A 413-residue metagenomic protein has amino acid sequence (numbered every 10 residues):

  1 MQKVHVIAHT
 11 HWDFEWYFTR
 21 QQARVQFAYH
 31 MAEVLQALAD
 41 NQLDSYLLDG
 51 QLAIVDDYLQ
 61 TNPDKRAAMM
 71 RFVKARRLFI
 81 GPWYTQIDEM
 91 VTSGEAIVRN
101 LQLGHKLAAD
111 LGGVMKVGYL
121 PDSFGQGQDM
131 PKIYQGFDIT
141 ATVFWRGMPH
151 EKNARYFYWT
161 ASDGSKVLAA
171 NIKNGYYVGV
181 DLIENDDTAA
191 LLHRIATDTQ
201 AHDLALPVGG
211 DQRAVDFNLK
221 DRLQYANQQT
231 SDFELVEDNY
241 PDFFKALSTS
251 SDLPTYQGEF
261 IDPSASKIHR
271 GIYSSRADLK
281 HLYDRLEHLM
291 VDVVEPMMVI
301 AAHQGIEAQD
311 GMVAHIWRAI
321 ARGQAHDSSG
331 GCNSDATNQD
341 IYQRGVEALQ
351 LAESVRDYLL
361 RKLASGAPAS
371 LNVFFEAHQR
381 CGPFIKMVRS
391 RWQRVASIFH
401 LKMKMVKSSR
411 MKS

Functional and structural regions predicted by a protein language model:
M1-I385, Q393-S413: Catalytic-domain carbohydrate-binding cleft regions of carbohydrate-active enzymes
